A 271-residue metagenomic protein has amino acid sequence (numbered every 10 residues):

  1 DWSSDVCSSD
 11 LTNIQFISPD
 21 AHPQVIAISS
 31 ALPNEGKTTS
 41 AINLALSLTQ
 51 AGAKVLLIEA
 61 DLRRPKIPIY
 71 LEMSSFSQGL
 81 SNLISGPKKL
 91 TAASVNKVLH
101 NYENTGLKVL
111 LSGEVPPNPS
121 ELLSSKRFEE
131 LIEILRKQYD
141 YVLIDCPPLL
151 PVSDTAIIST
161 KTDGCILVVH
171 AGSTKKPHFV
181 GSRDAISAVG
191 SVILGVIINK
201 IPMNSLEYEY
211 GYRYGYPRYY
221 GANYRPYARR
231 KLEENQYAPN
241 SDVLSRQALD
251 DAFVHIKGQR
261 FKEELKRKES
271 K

Functional and structural regions predicted by a protein language model:
D1-K271: P-loop NTP-binding module
